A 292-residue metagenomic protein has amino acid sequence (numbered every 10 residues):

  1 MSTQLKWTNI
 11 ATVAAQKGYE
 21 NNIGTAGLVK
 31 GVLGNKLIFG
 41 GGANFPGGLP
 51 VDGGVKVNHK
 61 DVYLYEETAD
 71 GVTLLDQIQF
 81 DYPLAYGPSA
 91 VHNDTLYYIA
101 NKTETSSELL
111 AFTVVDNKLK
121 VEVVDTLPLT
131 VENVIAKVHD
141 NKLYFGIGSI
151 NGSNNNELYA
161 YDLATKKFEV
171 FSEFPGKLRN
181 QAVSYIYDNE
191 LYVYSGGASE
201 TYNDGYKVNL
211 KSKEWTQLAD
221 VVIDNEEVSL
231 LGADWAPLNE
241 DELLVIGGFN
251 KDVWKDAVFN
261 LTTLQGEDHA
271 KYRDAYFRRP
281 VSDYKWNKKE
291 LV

Functional and structural regions predicted by a protein language model:
S2-V292: Kelch-like beta-propeller repeat domains
